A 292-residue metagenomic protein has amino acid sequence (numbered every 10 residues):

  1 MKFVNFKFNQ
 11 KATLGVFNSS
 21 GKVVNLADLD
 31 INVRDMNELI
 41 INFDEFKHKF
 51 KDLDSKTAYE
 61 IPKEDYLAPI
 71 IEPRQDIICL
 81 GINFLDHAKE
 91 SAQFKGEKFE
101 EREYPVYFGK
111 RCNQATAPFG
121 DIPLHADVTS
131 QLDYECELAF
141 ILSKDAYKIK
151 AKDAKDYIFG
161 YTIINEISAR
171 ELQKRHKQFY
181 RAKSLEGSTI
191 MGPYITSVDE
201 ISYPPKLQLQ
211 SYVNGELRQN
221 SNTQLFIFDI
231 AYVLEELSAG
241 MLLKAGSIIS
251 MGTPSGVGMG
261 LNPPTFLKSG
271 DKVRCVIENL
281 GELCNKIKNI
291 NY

Functional and structural regions predicted by a protein language model:
M1-E101, P105, R274: N-terminal non-catalytic cap/leader segment that marks the start of a structured domain
V4, L67-P69, K95-K98, P123-L132 (+3 more regions): A generic local secondary-structure boundary/capping motif
K7, C79-L80, G109, D133-E137 (+4 more regions): Short beta-strand segments
N9, F46-K47, Y59-D65, H87 (+1 more regions): Catalytic-pocket segment enriched in acidic/His residues
I70, D76, E100, S130-L132 (+4 more regions): Residue "hotspots" at secondary-structure boundaries inside conserved domains
G96-A117, Y134, K268-N279: Structural signature of FAD isoalloxazine-binding scaffolds in flavoprotein oxidoreductases
A117-F159, I164-S168: Non-heme Fe(II) oxygenase catalytic core, chiefly the N-lobe of the double-stranded beta-helix
